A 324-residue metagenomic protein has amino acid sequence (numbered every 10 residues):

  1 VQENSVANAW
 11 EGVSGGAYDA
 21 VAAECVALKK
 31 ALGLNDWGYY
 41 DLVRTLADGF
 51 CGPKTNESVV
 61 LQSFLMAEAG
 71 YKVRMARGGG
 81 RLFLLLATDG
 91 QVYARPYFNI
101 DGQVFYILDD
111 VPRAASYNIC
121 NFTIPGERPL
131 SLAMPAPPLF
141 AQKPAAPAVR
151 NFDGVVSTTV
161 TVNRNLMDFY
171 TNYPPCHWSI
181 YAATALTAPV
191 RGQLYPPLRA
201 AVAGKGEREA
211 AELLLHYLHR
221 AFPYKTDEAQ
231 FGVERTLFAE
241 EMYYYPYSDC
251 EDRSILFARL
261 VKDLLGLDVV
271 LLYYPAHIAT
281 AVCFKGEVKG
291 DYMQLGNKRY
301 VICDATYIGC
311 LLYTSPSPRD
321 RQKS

Functional and structural regions predicted by a protein language model:
V1-T123: Mixed-charge, low-complexity segments
N4-V43, I180-Y244, T306: Secondary-structure boundary elements
G49-Q62, K225-K285: Active-site neighborhood of thiol-dependent amide/isopeptide-bond enzymes
L65, A69-V73, L198, V202 (+4 more regions): Sec/Tat-exported extracytoplasmic proteins
Y71-L186: Extended, non-transmembrane interaction/recognition domains
F284-E287, T306-I308: Solvent-exposed coil/turn segments that connect beta secondary-structure elements in extracytoplasmic/periplasmic
Y292-T306: Catalytic Cys-His active-site segments of thiol-dependent hydrolases/isopeptidases
Y313-Q322: Conserved small/polar residues in nucleotide/adenosyl-binding loops
